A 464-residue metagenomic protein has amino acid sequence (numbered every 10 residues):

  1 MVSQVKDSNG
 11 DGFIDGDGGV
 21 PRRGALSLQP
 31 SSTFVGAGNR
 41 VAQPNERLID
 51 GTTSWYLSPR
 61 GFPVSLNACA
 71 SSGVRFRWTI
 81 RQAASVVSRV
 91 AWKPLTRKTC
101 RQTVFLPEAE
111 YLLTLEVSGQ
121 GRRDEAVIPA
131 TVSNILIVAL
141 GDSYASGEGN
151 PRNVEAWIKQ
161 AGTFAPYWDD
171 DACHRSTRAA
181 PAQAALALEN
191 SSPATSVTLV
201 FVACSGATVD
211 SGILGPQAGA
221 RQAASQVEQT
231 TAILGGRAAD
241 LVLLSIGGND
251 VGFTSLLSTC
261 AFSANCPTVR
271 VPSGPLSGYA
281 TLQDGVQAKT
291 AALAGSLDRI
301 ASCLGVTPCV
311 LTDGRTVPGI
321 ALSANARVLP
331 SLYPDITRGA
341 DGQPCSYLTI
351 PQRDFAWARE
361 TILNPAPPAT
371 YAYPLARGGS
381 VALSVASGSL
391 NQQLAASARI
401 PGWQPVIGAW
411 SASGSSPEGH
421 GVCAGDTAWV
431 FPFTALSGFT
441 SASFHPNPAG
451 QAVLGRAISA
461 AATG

Functional and structural regions predicted by a protein language model:
M1-L136: Beta-strand-enriched, solvent-exposed domains that form extended recognition/catalytic surfaces
I135, V197, A326: Nucleotide donor/acceptor-binding cores
I135-G147: Short, hydrophobic/glycine-enriched beta-strand segments
I137, L199-F201, P405-I407: Conserved beta-strand scaffold positions in the cores of enzyme catalytic domains, especially in NTP/NDP-utilizing
A145-P151, V209-G212, F253, R338: Short, solvent-exposed loop/turn elements at domain surfaces
A156-A291: Conserved SGNH/GDSL esterase-like catalytic core that processes O-acyl groups on lipids and polysaccharides
V227-S441: Alpha-helical cap/lid subdomain in secreted, periplasmic, or secretory-pathway luminal O-acyl-processing enzymes
A428-G464: Histidine-centered active-site loop/cap adjacent to the catalytic His in serine esterases/O-acetyl transfer systems
